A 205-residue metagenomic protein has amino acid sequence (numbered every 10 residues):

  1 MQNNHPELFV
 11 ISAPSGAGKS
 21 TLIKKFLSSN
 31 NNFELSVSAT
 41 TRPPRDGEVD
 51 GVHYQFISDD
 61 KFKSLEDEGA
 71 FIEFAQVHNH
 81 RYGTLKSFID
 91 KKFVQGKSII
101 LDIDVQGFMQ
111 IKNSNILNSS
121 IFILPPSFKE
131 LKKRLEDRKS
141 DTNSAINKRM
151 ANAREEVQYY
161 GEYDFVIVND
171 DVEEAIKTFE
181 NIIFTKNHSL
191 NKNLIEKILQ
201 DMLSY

Functional and structural regions predicted by a protein language model:
M1-L8: Extreme N-terminal, non-catalytic leader segments that precede Walker-type/kinase nucleotide-binding cores
Q2, S140-D141, E155-Y205: NTP-dependent small-molecule kinase module
A13-S15: The conserved Walker
K19: Conserved lysine of the Walker
L22-I23: Post-Walker A alpha-helix
N31-P44: Short beta-strand-centered segment that lines the nucleotide-binding/catalytic pocket of NTP-utilizing
R42-I99, V105-M109: ATP-dependent small-molecule kinase phosphotransfer cores that center on conserved nucleotide phosphate-binding segments
I99-D104, N113-R138, V168-N169: Conserved phosphate-donor/acceptor-positioning beta-strand/loop module used by diverse small-molecule
